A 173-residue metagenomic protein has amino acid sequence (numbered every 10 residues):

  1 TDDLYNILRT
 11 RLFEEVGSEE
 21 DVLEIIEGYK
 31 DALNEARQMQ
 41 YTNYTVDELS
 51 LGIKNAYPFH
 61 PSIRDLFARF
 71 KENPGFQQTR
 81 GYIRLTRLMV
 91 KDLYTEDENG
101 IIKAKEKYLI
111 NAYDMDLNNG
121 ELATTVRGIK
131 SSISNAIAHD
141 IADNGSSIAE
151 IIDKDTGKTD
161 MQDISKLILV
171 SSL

Functional and structural regions predicted by a protein language model:
D2-F13: Conserved AAA+ ATPase core "coupling" helix
L8, F67, L167-I168: Short alpha-helical scaffolding segments that buttress acidic/His motifs in well-ordered protein cores
S18-I25, A32-I164, L173: C-terminal helical "lid" subdomain and adjoining coupling/linker elements of P-loop NTPases
